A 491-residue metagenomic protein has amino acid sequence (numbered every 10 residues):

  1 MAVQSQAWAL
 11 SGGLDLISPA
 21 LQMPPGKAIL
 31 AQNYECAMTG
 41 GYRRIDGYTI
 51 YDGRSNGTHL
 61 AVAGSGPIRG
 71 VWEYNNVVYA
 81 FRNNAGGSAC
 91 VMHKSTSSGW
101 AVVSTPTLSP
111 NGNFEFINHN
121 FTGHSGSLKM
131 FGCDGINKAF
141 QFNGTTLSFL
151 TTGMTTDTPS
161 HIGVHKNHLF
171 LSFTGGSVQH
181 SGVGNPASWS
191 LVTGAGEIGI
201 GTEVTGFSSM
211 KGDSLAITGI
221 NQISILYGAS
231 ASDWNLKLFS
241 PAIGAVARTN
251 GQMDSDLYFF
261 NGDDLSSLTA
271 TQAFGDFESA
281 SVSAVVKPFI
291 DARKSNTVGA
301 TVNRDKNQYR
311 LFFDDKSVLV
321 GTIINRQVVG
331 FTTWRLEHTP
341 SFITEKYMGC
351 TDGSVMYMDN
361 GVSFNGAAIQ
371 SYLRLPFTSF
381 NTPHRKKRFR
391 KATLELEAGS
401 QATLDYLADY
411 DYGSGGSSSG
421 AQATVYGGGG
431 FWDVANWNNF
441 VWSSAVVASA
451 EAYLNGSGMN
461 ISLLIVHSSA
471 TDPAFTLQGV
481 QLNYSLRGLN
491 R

Functional and structural regions predicted by a protein language model:
M1-A101, T107-S125, M130, P241-D256 (+1 more regions): Beta-sheet repeat architectures centered on beta-propellers
S55-V62, A101-T107, L147-G153, L191-E197 (+1 more regions): A short beta-strand motif characteristic of beta-propeller blades
R69, F114, S160, T205-G206 (+2 more regions): Beta-propeller and closely related beta-sheet repeat lectin domains
M92, L215-S240: Surface-exposed extracellular loop regions of Gram-negative outer-membrane beta-barrel proteins
H119-L150: Hydrophobic or amphipathic alpha-helical targeting/insertion segments
G135-I136, T174-G175, G212-D213, I220-Q222 (+4 more regions): Surface-exposed loop/turn positions within WD40 beta-propeller blades
N143-V164: Asp-box/WD-like beta-propeller blade repeats and closely related beta-sheet repeat scaffolds
H161-S177: Carboxylate/His-rich catalytic cores and anion/metal-binding grooves
